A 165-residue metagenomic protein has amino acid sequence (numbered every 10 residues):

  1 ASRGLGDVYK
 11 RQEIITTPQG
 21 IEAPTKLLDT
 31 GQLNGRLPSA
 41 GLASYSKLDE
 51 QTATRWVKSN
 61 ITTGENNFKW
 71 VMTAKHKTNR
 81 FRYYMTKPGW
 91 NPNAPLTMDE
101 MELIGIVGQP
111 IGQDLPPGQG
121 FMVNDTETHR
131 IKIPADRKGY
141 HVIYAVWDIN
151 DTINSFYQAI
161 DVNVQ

Functional and structural regions predicted by a protein language model:
A1-Y9: Single conserved hydrophobic/aromatic residue that forms the stacking wall/gate of nucleotide- or nucleobase-binding
E13-G105: Extracellular-facing segments of soluble proteins and assemblies that are Gly/Ser/Thr-biased and enriched in aromatics
V57-F68, M72-A74, D114-G139: Exposed beta-sheet edge/beta-hairpin loop segments within beta-rich domains
K77-N79, G139-H141, F156: Short loop/turn segments at connectors of secondary-structure elements within structured domains
T86, R137-D151: Internal, hydrophobic beta-strand segments that form the core of beta-sheet-rich folds
G89-E127: Exoplasmic/lumenal beta-rich domain surfaces
G89-W90, P134-G139, Q165: A short, structured loop/turn motif at beta-sheet edges
S155-Q165: Short beta-strand elements
